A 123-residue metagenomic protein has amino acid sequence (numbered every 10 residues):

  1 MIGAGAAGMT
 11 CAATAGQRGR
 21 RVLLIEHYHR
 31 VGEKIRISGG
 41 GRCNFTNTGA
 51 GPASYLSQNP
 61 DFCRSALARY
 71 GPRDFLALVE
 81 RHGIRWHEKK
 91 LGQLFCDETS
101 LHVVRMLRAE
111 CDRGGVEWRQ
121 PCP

Functional and structural regions predicted by a protein language model:
M1-L24: N-terminal Rossmann-like FAD-binding beta1-loop-alpha1 element of flavoenzymes
G8-T10, V31-K34: Short N-terminal binding/cap micro-motifs at the start of the first secondary-structure element
R21, R85, G115-E117: Conserved beta-strand segments of alpha/beta enzyme cores
G40-K90: Glycine-rich active-site loop/strand segments that organize a redox cofactor
R81-M106: Mobile, glycine/GP-rich and aromatic-enriched active-site lid/loop segments adjacent to catalytic centers
Q120-P123: A conserved short coil-to-beta-strand element within the FAD-binding core of flavoproteins
